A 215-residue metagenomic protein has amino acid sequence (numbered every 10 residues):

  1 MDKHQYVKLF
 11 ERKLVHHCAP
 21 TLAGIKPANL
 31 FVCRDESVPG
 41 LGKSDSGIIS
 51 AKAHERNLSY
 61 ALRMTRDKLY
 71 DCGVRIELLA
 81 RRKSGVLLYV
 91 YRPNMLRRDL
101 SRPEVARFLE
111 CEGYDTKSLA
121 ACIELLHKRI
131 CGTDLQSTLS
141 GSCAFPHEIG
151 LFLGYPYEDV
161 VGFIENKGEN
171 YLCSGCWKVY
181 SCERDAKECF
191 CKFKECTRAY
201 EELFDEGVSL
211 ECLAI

Functional and structural regions predicted by a protein language model:
M1, F108-G113, A120-H127, E183-K187 (+1 more regions): Intrinsic low-complexity, intrinsically disordered or marginally ordered coil/linker segments
M1-V38: Short, extreme N-terminal leader segments that mark the start of a protein/domain
K13, C176-I215: Long, compositionally biased
H17-G24, I76-A80, K128-S140: Short, flexible, solvent-exposed loop/turn segments with mixed acidic/basic and small polar residues
K26-A28, K83-V86, P146-E148: Short, surface-exposed beta-edge/turn micro-motifs
K52-S118: A glycine-rich, hydrophobic loop/mini-helix early in the fold
D115-S118, I123-E158: Conserved helix-adjacent loop modules within structured domains
H147-C176: Basic (Lys/Arg-enriched) interaction patch that binds polyanionic ligands
